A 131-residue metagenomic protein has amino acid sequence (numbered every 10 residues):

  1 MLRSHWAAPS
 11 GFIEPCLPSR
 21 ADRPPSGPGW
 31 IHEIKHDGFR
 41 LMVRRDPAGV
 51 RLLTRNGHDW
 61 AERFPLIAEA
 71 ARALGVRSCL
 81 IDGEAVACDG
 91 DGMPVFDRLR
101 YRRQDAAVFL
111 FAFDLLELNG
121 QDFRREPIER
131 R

Functional and structural regions predicted by a protein language model:
M1-R131: Catalytic cores of nucleic-acid ligases and guanylyltransferases
